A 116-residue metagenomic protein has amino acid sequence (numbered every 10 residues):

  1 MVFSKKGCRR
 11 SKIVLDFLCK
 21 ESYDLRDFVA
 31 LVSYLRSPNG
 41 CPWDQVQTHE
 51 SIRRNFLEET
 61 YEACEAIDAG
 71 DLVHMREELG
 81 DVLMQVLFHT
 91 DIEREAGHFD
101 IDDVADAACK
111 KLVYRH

Functional and structural regions predicted by a protein language model:
M1-L79, M84-R115: Flexible "arm" and connector segments at domain edges
